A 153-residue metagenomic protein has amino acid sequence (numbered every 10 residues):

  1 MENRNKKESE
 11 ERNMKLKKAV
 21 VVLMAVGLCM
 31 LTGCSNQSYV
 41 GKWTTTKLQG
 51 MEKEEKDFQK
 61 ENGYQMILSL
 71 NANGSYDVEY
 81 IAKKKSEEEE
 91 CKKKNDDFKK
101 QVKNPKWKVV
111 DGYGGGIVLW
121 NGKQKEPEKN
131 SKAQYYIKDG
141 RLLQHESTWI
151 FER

Functional and structural regions predicted by a protein language model:
M1-N13: Short, Lys/Arg-enriched N-terminal segments with co-localized hydrophobic residues within the first ~10-30 amino acids
N13-V21: Bacterial N-terminal signal peptides that target proteins for export
V26-G27: Repetitive helical segments and hydrophobic/amphipathic motifs
M30-G33: C-terminal motif of bacterial Sec signal peptides marking the signal peptidase cleavage site
Q37-N62, W107-V109: Tryptophan-anchored aromatic micro-motifs
L48-E54, N73-G140, H145-T148, R153: Contiguous, well-ordered beta-strand patches that form the walls/edges of small beta-barrel/beta-sandwich domains
